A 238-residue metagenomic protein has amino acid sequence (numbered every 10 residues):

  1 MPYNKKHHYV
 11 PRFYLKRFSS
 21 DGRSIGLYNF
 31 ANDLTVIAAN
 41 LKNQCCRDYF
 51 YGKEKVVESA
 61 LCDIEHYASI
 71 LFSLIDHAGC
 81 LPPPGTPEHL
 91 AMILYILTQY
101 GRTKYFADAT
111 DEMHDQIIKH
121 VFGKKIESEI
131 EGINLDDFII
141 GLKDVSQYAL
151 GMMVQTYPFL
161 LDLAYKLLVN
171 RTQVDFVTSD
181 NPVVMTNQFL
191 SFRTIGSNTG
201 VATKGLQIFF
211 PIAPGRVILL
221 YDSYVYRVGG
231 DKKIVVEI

Functional and structural regions predicted by a protein language model:
M1-K6, V10-I238: Alpha-helical structural context detector biased toward long hydrophobic helices
